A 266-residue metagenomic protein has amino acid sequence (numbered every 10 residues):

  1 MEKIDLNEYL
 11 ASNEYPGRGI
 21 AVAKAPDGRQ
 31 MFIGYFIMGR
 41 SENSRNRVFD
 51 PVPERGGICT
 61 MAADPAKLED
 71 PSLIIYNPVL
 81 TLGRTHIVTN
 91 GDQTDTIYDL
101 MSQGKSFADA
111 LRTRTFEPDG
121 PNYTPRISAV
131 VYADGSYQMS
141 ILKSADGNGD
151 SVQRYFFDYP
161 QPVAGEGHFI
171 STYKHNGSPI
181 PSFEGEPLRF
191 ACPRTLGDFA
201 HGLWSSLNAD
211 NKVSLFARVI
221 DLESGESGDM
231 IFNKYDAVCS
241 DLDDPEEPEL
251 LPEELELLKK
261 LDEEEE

Functional and structural regions predicted by a protein language model:
M1-E266: Conserved short alpha-helical segments that host acidic/polar catalytic motifs at enzyme active sites
